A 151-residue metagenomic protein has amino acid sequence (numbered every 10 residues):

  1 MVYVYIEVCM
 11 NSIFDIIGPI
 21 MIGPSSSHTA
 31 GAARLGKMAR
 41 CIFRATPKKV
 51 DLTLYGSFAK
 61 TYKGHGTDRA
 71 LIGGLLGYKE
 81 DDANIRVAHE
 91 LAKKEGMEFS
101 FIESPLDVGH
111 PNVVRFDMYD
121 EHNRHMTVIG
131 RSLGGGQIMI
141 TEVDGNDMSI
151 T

Functional and structural regions predicted by a protein language model:
M1-C9: Short, Lys/Arg-enriched N-terminal segments with co-localized hydrophobic residues within the first ~10-30 amino acids
C9-N11, R40-D51, K79, I85-R86 (+2 more regions): Non-transmembrane, aqueous-exposed alpha-helical and coiled segments at domain scale
S12-I16: Short, Gly/Pro- and small/polar-rich lid/capping loops
G18-M38: Conserved phosphate/anionic-ligand binding catalytic regions in large, soluble enzymes, centered on
D51-E98: A structural-propensity feature for long, helix-poor, extended segments
L54-F58, D120, G134-G136: Glycine-rich beta-alpha junction loops
E90-R131: C-terminal edge-of-domain segments
F101, R131-T151: A conserved regulatory-domain signal marking ACT and ACT-like small-molecule sensing domains and adjacent regulatory
